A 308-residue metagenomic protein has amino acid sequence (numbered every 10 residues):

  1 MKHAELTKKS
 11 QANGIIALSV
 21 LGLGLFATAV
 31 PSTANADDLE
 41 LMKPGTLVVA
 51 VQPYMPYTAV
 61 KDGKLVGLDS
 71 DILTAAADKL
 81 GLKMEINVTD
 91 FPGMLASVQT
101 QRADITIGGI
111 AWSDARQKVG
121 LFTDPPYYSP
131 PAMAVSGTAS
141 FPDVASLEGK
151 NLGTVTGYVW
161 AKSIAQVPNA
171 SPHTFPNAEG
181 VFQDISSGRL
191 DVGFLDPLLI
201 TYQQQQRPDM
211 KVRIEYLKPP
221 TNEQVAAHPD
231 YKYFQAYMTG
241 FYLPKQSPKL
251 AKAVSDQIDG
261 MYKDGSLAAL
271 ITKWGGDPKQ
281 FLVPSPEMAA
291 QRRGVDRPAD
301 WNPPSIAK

Functional and structural regions predicted by a protein language model:
I16-T28: Bacterial N-terminal signal peptides
N35-K64, S140-F141, A145-N151, G294-K308: Immediate post-signal peptide segment of exported/extracytoplasmic ligand-binding proteins
A36-I110, D264, A269, K273 (+1 more regions): Extracytoplasmic small-molecule ligand-binding "clamshell" domains of the periplasmic binding protein/Venus flytrap
V48, Q52-P56, L65-D78, A111 (+2 more regions): Bilobed "Venus flytrap"/periplasmic-binding protein-like clamshell domains and structurally analogous long
A50, D104-G109, D191-D196, Q203 (+2 more regions): Paired acidic/hydrophobic, glycine-rich loop segments that form the ligand-binding mouth/hinge of periplasmic-binding
D71-K79, T138-F141, A145-S146, K150-N151 (+2 more regions): Extended ligand-binding regions for polar small-molecule ligands
T74, D78, K83-S146, L217-Y233 (+1 more regions): Acidic, polar ligand-binding/catalytic clefts
K162-F175, K249-W301, S305-K308: Ligand-binding clefts/hinges and TM-proximal coupling segments of bilobed small-molecule sensing domains
